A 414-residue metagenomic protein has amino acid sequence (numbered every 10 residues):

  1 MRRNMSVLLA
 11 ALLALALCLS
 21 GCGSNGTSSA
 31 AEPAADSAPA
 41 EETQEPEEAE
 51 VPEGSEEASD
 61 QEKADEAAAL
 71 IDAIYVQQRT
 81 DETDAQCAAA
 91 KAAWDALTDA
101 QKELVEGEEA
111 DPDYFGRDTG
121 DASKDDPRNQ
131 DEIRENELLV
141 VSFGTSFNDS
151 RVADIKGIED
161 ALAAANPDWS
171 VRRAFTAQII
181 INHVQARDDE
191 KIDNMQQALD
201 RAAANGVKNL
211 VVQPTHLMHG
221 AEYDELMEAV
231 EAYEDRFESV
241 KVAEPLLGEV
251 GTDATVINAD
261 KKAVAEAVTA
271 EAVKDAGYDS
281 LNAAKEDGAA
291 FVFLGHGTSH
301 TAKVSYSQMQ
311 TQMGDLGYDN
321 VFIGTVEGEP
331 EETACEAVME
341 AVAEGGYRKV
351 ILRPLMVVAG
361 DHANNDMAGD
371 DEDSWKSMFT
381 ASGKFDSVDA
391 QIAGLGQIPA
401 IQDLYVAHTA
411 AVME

Functional and structural regions predicted by a protein language model:
M1-L9: Bacterial N-terminal signal peptides that target proteins for export
L17-G21: C-terminal motif of bacterial Sec signal peptides marking the signal peptidase cleavage site
G23-G26: Bacterial signal peptide processing site
S28-A58: Low-complexity, Pro/Thr/Ser/Glu-rich flexible segments characteristic of extracytoplasmic/periplasmic regions
G54-T119: Beta-rich interaction/scaffold domains
E57, D111-E414: Extended amphipathic ligand-handling, pore-lining, and cofactor/metal-binding catalytic surfaces
